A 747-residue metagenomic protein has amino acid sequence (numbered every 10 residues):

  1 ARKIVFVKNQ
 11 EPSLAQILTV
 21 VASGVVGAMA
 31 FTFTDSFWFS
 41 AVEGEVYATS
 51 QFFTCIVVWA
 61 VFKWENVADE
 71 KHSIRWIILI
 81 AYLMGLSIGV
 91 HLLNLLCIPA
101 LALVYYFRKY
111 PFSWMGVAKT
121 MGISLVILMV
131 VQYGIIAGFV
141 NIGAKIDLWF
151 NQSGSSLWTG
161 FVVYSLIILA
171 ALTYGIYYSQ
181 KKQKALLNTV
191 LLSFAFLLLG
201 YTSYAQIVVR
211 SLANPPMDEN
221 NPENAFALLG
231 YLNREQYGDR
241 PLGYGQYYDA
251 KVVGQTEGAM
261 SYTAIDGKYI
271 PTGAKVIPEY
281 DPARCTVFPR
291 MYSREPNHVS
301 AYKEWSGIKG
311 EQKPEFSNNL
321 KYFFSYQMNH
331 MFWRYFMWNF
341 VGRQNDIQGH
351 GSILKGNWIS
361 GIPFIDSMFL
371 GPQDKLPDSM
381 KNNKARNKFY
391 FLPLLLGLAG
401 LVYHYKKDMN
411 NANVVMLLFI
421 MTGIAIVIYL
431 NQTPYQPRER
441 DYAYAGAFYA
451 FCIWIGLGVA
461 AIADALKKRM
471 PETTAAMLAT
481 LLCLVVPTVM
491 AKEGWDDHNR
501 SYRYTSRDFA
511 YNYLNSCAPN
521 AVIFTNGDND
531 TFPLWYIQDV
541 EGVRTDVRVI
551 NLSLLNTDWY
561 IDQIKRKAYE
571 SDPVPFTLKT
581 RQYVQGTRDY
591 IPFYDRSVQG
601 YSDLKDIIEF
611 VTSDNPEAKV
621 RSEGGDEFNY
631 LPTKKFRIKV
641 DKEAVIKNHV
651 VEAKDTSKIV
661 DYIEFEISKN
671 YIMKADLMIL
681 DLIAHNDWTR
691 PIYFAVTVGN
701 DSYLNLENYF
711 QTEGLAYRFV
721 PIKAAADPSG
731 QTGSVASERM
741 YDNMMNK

Functional and structural regions predicted by a protein language model:
K3-S23: Short mixed-charge
V7-Q10, F37, V42-Q51, I56-L79 (+3 more regions): ER/secretory pathway lumenal C-terminal domains and tails of membrane proteins involved in glycoprotein biogenesis
G24-T32, M84: Short helix- or helix-capping micro-motifs that position conserved polar/aromatic residues at function-defining sites
F532-Y536: Phosphate- and divalent-cation-binding pockets in alpha/beta enzyme and binding domains that engage nucleotide-derived
